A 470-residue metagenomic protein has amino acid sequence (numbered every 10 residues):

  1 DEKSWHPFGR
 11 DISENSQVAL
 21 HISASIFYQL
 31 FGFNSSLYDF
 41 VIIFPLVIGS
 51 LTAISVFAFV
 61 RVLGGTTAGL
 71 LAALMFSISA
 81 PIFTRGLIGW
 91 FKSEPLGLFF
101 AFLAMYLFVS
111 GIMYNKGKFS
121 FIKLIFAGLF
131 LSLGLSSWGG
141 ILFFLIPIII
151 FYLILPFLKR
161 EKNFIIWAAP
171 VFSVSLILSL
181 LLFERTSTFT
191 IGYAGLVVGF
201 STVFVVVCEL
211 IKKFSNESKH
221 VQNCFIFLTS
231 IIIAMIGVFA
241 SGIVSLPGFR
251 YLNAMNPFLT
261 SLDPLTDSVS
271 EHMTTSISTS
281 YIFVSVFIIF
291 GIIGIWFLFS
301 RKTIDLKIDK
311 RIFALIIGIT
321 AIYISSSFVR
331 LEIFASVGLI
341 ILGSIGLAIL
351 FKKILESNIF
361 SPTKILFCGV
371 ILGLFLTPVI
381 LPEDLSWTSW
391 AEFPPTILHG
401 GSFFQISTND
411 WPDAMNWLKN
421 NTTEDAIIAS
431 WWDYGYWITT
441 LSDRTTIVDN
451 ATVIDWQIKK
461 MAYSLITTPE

Functional and structural regions predicted by a protein language model:
D1-L51, S79, K92-S93, F99: Membrane-interface coil-to-helix junctions
I43-V62, T67-N115, F119-F157, A168-E184 (+1 more regions): Membrane-embedded helix bundles of polyisoprenyl
L51-I54, L355-E470: Extracytoplasmic
G89-S93, T186-Y193, S325-S336: Membrane-interface catalytic loops of GT-C/OST-like multi-pass glycosylation enzymes that act
A101-V109, L145-F151, V198-K212, F287-W296 (+1 more regions): Hydrophobic cores of alpha-helical transmembrane segments in multi-pass inner/ER membrane proteins, independent
K116, F144-C224, I349-K353: Perimembrane helix-loop-helix junctions
A194-E209, F225-R301, I308-R311: Alpha-helical transmembrane segments at the extracellular/periplasmic loop-to-helix junctions of multi-pass membrane
L315, T320-N358, P362-L366, V370: Hydrophobic/aromatic-rich transmembrane helices and adjacent perimembrane loops
